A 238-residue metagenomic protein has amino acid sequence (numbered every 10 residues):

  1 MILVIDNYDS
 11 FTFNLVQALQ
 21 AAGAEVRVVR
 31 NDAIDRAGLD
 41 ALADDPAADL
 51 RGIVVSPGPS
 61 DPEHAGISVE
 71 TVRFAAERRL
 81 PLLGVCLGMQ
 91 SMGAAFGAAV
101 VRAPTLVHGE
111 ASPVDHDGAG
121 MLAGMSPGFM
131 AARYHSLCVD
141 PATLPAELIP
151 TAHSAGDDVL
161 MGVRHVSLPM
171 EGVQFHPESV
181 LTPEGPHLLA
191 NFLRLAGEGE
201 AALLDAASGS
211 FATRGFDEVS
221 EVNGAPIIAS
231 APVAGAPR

Functional and structural regions predicted by a protein language model:
M1-L3: Extreme N-terminal starter segment of soluble prokaryotic enzymes
A18-A24: A short, Lys/Arg-enriched amphipathic alpha-helix followed by its capping loop at the start of a domain
E25-A33: A short beta-strand-loop structural module common to alpha/beta enzyme folds
I34-D49, T143: Short amphipathic alpha-helix with an adjacent loop that forms part of the alpha/beta core around
D49-G124, G128, L189: Cysteine-nucleophile active-site neighborhood
G120-L168: Catalytic beta-strand/loop cores that center a nucleophilic Ser/Cys/Thr and support acyl-enzyme chemistry
H153-G199: A glycine-centered loop/beta-turn motif at secondary-structure junctions
V180-R238: Acyltransferase
